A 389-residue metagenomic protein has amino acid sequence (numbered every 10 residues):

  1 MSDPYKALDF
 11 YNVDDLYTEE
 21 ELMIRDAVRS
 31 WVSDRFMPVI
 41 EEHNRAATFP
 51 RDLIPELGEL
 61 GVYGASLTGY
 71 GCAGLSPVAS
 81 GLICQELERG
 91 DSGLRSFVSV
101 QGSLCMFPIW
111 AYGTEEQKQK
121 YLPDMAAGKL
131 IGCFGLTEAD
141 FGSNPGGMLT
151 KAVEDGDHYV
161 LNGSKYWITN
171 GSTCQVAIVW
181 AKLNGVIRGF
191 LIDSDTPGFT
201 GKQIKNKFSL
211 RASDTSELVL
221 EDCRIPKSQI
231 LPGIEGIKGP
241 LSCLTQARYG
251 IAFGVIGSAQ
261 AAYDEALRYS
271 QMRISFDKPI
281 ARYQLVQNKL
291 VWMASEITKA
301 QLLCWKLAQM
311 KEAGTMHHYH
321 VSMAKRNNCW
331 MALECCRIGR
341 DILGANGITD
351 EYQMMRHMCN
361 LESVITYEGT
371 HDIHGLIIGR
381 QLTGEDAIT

Functional and structural regions predicted by a protein language model:
M1-D91, V100, Y112-Q117, D124-K129 (+4 more regions): Alpha-helical interface subdomain recognition
G61, C84-E88, A181-N184, I192-P197 (+1 more regions): Short Ser/Thr-interspersed hydrophobic loop/turn segments at strand-loop and sheet-helix junctions that line or gate
L75, N144-G146, N170-C174, R211-S213 (+1 more regions): Short glycine/proline-enriched turns and hinge-like loops at secondary-structure junctions
M125, D140-S143, W167-N170, K182 (+1 more regions): Short Gly/Pro-enriched turn/cap motifs at secondary-structure boundaries
G128-L136: A short, Trp-centered hydrophobic/proline-enriched beta-strand micro-motif
G147, D195-R224: Flexible, small-/acidic-enriched active-site or ligand-binding loops
D157-H158, N162-K202: A short core secondary-structure module
S216-S242: A short, charged helix-loop
